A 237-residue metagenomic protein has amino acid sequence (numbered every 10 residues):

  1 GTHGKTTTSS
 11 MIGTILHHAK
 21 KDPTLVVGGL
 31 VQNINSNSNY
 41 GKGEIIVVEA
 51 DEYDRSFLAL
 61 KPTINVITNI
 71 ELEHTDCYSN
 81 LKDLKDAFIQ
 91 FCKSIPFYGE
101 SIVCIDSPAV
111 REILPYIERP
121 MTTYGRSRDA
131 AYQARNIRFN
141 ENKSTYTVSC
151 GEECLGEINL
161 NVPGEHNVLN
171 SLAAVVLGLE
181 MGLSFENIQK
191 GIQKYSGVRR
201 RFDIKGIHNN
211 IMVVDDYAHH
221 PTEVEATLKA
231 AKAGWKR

Functional and structural regions predicted by a protein language model:
G1-I105, A109-R119, L172, L179 (+1 more regions): Phosphate-binding loop of NTP-binding sites
N33-I34, A131, Y195: Generic structural signal for helix capping and beta-alpha/helix-loop junctions
R55, R111, A131, V168 (+1 more regions): Loop/helix-junction capping segments adjacent to catalytic residues or to phosphate/diphosphate-binding pockets
I64, E141-N142, Y146, C150-R237: Nucleotide phosphate-binding/pyrophosphate-handling subdomain across enzymes that bind or process nucleotide phosphates
P120-R126: Short hydrophobic/aromatic-enriched beta-strand-loop microsegments
